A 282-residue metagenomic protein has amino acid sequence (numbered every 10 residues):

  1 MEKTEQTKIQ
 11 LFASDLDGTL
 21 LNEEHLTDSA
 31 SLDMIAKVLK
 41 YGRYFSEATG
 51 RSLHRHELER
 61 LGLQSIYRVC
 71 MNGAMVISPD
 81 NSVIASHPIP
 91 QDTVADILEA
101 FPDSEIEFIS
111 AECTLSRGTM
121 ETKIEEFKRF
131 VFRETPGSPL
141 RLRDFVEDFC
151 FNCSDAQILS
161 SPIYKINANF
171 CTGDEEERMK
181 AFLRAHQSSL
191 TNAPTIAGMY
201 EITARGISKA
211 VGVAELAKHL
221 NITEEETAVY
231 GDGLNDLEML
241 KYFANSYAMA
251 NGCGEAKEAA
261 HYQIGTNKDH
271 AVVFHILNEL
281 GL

Functional and structural regions predicted by a protein language model:
E2-L11, D15, T27-D28, M34 (+1 more regions): Mg2+-dependent phosphoryl-transfer enzymes with acidic/Ser/Thr/Gly-rich catalytic loops
I9, G42, S65, I163-Y164 (+2 more regions): Short, well-ordered alpha-helix to beta-strand connector turns
E23-R133: Active-site phosphate-binding/coordination module
V38, N72, I166, L240 (+1 more regions): Residue-level signal for inorganic ion chemistry
G62-Q64, N72, P102, H186-S188 (+2 more regions): Short, structured coil segments at secondary-structure junctions
I109-Y230: Conserved acidic, metal-coordinating active-site core of Asp-based, Mg2+-dependent phosphoryl-transfer enzymes
